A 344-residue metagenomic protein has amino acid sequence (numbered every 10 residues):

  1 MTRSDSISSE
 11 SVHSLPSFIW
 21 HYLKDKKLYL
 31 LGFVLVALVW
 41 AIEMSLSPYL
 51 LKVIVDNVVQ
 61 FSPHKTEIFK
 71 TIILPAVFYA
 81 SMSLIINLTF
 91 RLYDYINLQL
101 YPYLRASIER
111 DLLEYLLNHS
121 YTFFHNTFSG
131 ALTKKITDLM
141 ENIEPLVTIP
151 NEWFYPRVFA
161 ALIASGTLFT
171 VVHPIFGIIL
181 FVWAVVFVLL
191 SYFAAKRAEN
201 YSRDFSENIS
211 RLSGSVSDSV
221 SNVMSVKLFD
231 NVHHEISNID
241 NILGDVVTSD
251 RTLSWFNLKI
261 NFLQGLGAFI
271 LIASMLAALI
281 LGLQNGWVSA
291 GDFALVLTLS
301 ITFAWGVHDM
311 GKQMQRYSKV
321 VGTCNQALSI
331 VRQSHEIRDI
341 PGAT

Functional and structural regions predicted by a protein language model:
M1-S47, V59-F78, T89-N97, Y101 (+6 more regions): Membrane-integrated ABC transporters
L15, N97-Y101, Y115-A161, S221: Juxtamembrane loop-to-helix connectors within ABC transporter transmembrane domains
D25, Y29-V39, Y79, E152-D204 (+2 more regions): Transmembrane helices of ABC transporter permease
S47-I54, Y93, N97, L112 (+7 more regions): Hydrophobic/aromatic residues in alpha-helical transmembrane segments
P75-F90, W183-F187, N257-A277, A290-K312: Hydrophobic alpha-helical segments in the permease module
T127-G130, D204-S254, A327, G342: Loop segments that connect adjacent transmembrane helices in multi-pass transporters
N231, W255, F303-R332: Cytosolic ends of transmembrane helices, especially the final helix of ABC transmembrane type-1 domains
V331-T344: Primarily ABC-family ATPase nucleotide-binding module
